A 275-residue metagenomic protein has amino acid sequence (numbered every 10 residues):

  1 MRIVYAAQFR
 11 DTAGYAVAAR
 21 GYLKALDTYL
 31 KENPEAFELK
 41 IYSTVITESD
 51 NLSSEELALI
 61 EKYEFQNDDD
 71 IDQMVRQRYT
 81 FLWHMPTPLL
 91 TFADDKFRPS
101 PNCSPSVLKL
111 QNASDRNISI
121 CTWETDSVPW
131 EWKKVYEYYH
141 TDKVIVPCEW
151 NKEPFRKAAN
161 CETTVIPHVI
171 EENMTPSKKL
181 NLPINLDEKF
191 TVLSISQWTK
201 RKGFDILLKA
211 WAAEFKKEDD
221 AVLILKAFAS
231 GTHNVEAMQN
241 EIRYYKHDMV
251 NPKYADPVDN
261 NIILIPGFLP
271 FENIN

Functional and structural regions predicted by a protein language model:
M1-T12, S194: Nucleotide-activated donor-dependent transferases that construct or modify glycoconjugates
V4, N185-K202, L208-W211, L223-L225: Conserved donor-binding/catalytic core segment of Leloir-type glycosyltransferases
V4-A6, S49-N160, E272-N273: Extended catalytic core of nucleotide-activated donor transferases of GT-like folds
A7-A18, K202: A short, glycine/small-residue-rich beta-strand->loop->alpha-helix junction that serves as a flexible
F9-R10, I195-T199, A229-G231: Short donor-sugar binding/catalytic loops of nucleotide-sugar-dependent glycosyltransferases, especially enzymes
R10-T12, L23-I71: N-terminal strand-loop element at the rim of the active site of nucleotide-sugar-dependent glycosyltransferases
W130-E131, V169-D187: Acidic anion/phosphate-binding donor-loop and adjacent secondary structure in glycosyltransferase catalytic cores
V235-E272: Nucleotide-activated donor-binding/catalytic signature segment of Leloir-type glycosyltransferases, i.e., the conserved
